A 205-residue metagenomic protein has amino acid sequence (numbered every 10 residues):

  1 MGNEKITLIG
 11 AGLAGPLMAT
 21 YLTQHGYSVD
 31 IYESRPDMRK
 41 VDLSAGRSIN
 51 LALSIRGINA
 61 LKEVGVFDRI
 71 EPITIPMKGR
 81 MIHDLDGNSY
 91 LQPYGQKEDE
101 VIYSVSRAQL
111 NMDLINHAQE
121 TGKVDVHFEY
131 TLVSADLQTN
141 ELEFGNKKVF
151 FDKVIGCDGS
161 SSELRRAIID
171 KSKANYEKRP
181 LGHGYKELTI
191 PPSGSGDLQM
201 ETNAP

Functional and structural regions predicted by a protein language model:
E4-I31: N-terminal Rossmann-like FAD-binding beta1-loop-alpha1 element of flavoenzymes
A14, D37, S161: Conserved Rossmann-like nucleotide-cofactor binding loop
T23-G46: Glycine-rich FAD pyrophosphate-binding loop
G26, G65, K123: Short glycine-rich hinge loops at helix-strand junctions in the catalytic core of two-component histidine kinases
D42-H117: Active-site-adjacent segment of FAD-dependent monooxygenases/related oxidoreductases
N116, Y130-S134, T139-P205: Conserved FAD-binding catalytic core of PHBH/FMO-like flavoproteins
D125-H127: General small-molecule cofactor/ligand-binding pocket signal
